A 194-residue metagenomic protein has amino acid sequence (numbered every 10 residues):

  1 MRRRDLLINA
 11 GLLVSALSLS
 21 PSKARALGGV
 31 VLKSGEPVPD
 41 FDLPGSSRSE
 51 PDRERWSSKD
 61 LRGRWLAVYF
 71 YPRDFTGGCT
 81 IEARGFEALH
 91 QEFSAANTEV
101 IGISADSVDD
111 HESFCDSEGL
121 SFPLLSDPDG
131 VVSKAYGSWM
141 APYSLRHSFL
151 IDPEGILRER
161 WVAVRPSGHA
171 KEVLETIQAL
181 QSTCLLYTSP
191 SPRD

Functional and structural regions predicted by a protein language model:
M1, S20-P44: C-terminal segment of N-terminal export signals and the immediately downstream linker at the start of the mature
D5-A26, D194: N-terminal export signals
P39, W65, L145-H147: Short loop/turn microsegments at loop-to-beta-strand junctions
D42-W65: A short beta-strand-turn-helix
F70-A88: Conserved redox-active cysteine motifs that mediate thiol-disulfide chemistry, especially di-cysteine Cys-X(1-2)-Cys
T76, Y187-D194: Conserved small/polar residues in nucleotide/adenosyl-binding loops
E99-I101, E112-H147: Short, internal strand/loop/helix patches that form the active-site neighborhood or redox-interaction surface
L145-S189: Thiol-/selenol-based redox modules, centered on thioredoxin-like and closely related oxidoreductase domains
